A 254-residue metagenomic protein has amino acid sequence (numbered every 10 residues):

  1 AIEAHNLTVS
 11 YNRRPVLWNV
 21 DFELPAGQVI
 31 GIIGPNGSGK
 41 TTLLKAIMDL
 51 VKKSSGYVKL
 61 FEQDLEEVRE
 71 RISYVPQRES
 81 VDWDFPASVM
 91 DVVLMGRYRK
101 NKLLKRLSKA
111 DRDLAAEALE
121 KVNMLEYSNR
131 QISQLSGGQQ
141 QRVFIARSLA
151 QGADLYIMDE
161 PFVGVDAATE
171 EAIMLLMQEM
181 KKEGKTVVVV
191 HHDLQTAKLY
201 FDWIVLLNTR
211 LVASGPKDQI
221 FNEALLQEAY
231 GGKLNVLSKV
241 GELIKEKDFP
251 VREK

Functional and structural regions predicted by a protein language model:
I33-P35: The feature captures the beta-strand-to-loop junction immediately N-terminal to the Walker
G56-V68: Conserved ABC transporter NBD signature motif
L94, K109-Y127: Conserved ABC ATPase "signature" region
Q131-L135, Q139: Conserved ABC ATPase signature
Y156-D159: Catalytic Walker B motif of ABC-type/P-loop ATPase nucleotide-binding domains
H191-H192: H-loop/switch region of ABC-family ATPase nucleotide-binding domains
E228-K254: ABC ATPase nucleotide-binding domains
